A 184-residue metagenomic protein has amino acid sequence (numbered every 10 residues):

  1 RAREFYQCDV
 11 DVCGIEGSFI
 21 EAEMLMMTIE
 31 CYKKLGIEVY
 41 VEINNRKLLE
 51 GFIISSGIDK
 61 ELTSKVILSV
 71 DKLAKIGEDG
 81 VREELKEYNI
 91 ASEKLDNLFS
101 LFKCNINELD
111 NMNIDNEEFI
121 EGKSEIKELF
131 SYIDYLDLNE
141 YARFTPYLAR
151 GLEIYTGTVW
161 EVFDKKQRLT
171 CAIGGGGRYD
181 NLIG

Functional and structural regions predicted by a protein language model:
R1-E38, R82-G184: Positively charged, Gly/Ser-enriched RNA/tRNA-binding surfaces
A2-C8, I43-G51: Short, conserved phosphate-binding/catalytic loop or strand-edge motifs used in phosphoryl-/nucleotidyl-transfer
M27, L48-F52, K65, G80: A general alpha-helix detector
L35-E42, K60-S64: Short secondary-structure capping/junction motifs at helix and strand boundaries
E42-N44, K72-E78, E121: Short acidic alpha-helix initiation/capping motifs at coil-to-helix transition points, especially at protein N-termini
L48-L49, S69, A149-R150: Short secondary-structure capping/turn micro-motifs that flank functional sites
E50-K60, E153-W160: Short glycine/threonine-rich loop-to-helix capping motif typified by GTGT followed within a few residues by an Asp-Pro
G57-R82, A91, D164: Acidic, His- and aromatic-enriched active-site or binding-groove loops in soluble protein domains that engage sugars
